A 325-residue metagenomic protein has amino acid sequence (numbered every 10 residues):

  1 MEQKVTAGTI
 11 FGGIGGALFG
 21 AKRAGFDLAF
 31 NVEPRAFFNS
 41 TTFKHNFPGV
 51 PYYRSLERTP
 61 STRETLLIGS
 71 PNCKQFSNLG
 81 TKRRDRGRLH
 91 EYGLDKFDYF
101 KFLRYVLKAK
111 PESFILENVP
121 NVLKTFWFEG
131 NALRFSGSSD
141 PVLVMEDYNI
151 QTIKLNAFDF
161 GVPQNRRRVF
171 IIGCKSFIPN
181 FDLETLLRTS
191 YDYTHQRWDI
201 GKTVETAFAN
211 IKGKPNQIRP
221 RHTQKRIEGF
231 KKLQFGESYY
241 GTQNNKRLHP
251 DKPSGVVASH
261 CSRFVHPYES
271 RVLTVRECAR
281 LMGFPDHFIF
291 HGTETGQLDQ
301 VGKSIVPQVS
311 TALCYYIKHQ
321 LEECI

Functional and structural regions predicted by a protein language model:
M1-T6: A short, charged/proline- and glycine-enriched loop that marks the coil->beta-strand transition at the N-terminal
A7-A21, R63-R83, S113-V119, I171-K175 (+3 more regions): Conserved proline-anchored active-site loop of SAM-dependent methyltransferases that bridges a beta-strand
G8-E57: SAM cofactor-binding core of SAM-dependent methyltransferases, primarily the Rossmann-like beta-alpha-beta module
G15, A36-F37, N72-K74, P120-N121 (+4 more regions): Short, solvent-exposed loop/turn segments at secondary-structure junctions
K22-F26, H45-F47, G80-R84, F128-N131 (+1 more regions): Short, glycine/charged-enriched secondary-structure capping and boundary segments
T59-T65, F76-R247: Class I S-adenosyl-L-methionine
A209-I325: C-terminal target-recognition/interaction regions appended to catalytic cores
